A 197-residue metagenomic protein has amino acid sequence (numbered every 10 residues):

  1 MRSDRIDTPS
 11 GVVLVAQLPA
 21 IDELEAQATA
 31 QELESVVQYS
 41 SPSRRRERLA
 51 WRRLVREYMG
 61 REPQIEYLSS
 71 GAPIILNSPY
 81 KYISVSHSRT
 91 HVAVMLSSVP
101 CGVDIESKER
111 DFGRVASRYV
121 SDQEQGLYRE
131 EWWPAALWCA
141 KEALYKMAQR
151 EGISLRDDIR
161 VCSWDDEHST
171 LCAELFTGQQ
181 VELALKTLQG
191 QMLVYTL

Functional and structural regions predicted by a protein language model:
M1-L197: Core catalytic alpha/beta fold that binds nucleotide/phospho-ligands
